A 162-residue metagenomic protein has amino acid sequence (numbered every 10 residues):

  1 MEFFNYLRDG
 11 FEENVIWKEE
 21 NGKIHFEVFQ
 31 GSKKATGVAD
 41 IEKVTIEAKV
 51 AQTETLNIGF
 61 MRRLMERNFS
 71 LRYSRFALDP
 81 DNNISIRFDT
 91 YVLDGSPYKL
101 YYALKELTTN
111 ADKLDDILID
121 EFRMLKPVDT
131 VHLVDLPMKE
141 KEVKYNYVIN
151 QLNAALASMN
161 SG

Functional and structural regions predicted by a protein language model:
M1-F4, N57-M61, L100: Generic alpha-helical secondary structure
M1-R8, D40, D79-I84, L125-D135: Generic N-terminal leader/targeting and pre-domain segments
M1-T53: N-terminal catalytic cores of peptidoglycan-degrading enzymes
E47-N83: Short, internal acidic amphipathic alpha-helical interface segments that mediate docking to partner proteins
L78-N83, R87-Y102: Well-ordered alpha/beta subsegment
T90, P97-K99, I117-L125: Charged interaction segments
L100-D115: Short amphipathic C-terminal alpha-helix that caps PH/PH-like domains
I119-G162: Charged, amphipathic alpha-helical linkers/stalks
